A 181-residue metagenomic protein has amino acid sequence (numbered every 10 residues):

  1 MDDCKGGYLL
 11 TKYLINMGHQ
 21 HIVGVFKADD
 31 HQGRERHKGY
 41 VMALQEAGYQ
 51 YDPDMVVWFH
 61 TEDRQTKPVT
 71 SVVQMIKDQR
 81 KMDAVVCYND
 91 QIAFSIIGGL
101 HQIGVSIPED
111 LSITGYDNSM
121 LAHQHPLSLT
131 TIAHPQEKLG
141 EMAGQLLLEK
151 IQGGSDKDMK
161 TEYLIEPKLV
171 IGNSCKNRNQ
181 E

Functional and structural regions predicted by a protein language model:
M1-E181: Bacterial carbohydrate/catabolite-sensing allosteric modules
